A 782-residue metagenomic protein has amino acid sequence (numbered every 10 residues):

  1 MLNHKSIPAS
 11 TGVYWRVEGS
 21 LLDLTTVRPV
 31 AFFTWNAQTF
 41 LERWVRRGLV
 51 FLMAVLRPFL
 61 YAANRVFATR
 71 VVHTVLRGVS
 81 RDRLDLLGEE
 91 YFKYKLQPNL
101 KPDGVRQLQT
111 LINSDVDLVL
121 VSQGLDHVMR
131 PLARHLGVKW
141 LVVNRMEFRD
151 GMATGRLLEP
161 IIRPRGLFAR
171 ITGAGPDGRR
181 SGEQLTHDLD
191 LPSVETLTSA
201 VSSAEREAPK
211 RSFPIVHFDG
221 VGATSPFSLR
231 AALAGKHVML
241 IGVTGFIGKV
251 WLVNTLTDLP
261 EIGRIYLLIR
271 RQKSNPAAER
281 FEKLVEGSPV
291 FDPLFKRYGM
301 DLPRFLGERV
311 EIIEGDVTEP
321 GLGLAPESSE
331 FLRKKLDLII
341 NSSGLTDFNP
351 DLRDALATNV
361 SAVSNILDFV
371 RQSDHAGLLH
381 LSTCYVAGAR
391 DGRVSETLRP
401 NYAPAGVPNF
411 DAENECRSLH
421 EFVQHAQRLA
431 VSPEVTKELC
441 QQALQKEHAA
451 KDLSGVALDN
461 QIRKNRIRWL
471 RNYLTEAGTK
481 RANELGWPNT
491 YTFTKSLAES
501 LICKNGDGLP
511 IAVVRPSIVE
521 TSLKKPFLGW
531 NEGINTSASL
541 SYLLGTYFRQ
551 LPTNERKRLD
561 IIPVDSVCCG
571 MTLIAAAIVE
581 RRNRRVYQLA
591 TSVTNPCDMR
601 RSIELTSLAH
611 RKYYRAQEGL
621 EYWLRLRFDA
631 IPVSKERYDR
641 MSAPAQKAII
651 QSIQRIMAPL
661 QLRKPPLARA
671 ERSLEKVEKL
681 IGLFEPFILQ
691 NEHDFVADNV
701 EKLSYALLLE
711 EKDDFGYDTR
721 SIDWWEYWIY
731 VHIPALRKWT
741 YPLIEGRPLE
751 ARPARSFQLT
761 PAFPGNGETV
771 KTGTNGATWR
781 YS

Functional and structural regions predicted by a protein language model:
L2-L60: Active-site neighborhood of HAD-like aspartate-dependent phosphohydrolases
L2-N3, P8, L86, K93-A204: C-terminal cap/substrate-recognition subdomain and adjoining C-terminal extension of metal-dependent phosphatase-like
F67-D103: Metal-dependent phosphoesterase signature
R230-D258: N-terminal Rossmann NAD(P)H-binding glycine-rich loop of SDR-like oxidoreductase domains
P289-L338: Conserved Rossmann-fold cofactor-binding substructure of NAD(P)-dependent oxidoreductases
R333-K334, L338-S342, N349-A357, S361 (+2 more regions): Conserved Rossmann-fold NAD(P)-dependent oxidoreductase catalytic core, especially the SDR/UDP-sugar
C503-N505, S537-T553, L559-Y587, T591-A616: Alpha-helical substrate-binding/gating segment
A577-P686, N691-E692, K702-G716, R720 (+4 more regions): Mid/C-terminal beta-alpha module of Rossmann-like enzyme folds, strongest in SDR-family dehydrogenases/epimerases
